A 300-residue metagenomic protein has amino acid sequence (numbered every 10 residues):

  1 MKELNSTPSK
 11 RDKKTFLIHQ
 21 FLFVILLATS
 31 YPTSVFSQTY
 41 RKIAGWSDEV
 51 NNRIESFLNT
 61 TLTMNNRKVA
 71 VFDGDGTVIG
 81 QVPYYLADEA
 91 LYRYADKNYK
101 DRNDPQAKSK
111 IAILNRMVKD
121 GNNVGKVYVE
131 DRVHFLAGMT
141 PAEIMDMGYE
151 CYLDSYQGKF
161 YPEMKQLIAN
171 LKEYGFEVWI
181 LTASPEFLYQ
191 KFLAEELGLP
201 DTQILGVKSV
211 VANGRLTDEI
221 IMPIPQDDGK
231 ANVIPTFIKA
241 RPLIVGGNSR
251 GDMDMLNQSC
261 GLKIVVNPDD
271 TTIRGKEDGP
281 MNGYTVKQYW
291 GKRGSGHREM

Functional and structural regions predicted by a protein language model:
M1-T15: N-terminal secretory signal peptides that target proteins for export/translocation
H19-Y31: Bacterial N-terminal signal peptides
T33-S37: Sec/Tat signal peptide C-region and signal peptidase I cleavage site
Q38-E49, R53-E55, N59-V69, P141-W179 (+1 more regions): C-terminal cap/substrate-recognition subdomain and adjoining C-terminal extension of metal-dependent phosphatase-like
K68-V82, L256: Asp-based phosphoryl-transfer active-site loop
D75-T77, P83-Y84, S209, P268-D269: Solvent-exposed coil/turn segments that connect beta secondary-structure elements in extracytoplasmic/periplasmic
Q81-Y84, A90-L91, K191-F192, Q258: Short, solvent-exposed loop/turn and secondary-structure capping segments
P83-G158, P162, Q166: A metal-dependent, Asp-based hydrolase signature
